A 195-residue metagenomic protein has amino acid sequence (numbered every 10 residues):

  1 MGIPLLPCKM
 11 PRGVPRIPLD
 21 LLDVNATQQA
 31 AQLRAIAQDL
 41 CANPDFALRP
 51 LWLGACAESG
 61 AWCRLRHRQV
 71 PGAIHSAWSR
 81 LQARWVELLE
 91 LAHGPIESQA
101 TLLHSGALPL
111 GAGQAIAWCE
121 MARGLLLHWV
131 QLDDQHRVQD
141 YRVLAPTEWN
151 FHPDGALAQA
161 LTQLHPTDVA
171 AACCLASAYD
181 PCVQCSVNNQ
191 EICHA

Functional and structural regions predicted by a protein language model:
M1-L125, A145-A195: Active-site bordering "gate/hinge" segments that shape substrate access to catalytic or cofactor-binding pockets
C119, L126-A145: Short beta-strand elements
